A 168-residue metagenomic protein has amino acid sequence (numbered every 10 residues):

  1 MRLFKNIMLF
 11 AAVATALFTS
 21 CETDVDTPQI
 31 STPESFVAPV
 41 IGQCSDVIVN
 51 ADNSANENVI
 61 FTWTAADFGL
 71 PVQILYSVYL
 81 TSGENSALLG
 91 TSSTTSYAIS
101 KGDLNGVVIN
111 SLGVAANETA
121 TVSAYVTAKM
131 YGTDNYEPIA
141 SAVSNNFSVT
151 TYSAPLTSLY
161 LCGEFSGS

Functional and structural regions predicted by a protein language model:
R2-N6, F10-D46, Y136-S153: Bacterial Sec-dependent N-terminal signal peptides
A51-P71: Conserved aromatic anchor
N58-I60, T121, S144: Intrinsic-disorder/low-complexity, polar/charged segments enriched in Ser/Thr/Lys/Arg/Asp/Glu/Gln
L70-I74, P155: Short loop/turn segments at connectors of secondary-structure elements within structured domains
Q73-T121: Recognizes extended acidic, P/S/T-rich segments that occur within or adjacent to Ig-like beta-sandwich modules
S77-G83, Y125-Y131, C162-E164: Predominantly extracellular/luminal cell-surface or secreted proteins
L112-E137: Beta-strand-rich modules
P155-S168: Aromatic-rich carbohydrate-binding modules that target alpha-glucans
